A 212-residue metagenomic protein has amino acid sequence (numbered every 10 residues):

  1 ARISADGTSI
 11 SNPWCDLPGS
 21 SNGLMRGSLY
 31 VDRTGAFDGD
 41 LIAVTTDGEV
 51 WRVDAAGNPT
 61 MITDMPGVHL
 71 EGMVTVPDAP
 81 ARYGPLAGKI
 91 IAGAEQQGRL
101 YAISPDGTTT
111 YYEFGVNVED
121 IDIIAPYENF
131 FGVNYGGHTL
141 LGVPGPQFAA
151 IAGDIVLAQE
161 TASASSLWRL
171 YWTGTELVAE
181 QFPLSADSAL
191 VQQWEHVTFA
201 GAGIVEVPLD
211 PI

Functional and structural regions predicted by a protein language model:
A1-P211: Sequence/structural signature of beta-propeller domains
